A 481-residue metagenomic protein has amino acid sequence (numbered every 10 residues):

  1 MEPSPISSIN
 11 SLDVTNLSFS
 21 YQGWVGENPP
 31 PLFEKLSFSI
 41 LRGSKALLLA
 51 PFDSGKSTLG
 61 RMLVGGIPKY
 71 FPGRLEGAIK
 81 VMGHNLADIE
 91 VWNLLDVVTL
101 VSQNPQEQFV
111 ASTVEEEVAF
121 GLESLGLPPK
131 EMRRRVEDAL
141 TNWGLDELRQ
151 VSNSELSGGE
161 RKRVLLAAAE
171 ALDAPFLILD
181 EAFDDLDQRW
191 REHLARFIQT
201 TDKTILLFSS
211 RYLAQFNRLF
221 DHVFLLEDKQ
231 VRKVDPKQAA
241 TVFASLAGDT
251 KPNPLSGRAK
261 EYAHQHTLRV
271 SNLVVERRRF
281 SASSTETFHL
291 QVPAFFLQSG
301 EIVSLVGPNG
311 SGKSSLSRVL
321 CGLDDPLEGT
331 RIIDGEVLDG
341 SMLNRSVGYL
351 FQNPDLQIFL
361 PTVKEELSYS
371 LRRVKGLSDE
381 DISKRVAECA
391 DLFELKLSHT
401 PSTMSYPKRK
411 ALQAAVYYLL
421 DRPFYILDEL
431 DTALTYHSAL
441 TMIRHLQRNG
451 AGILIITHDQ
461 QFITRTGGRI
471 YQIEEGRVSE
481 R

Functional and structural regions predicted by a protein language model:
L49-F52, V306-P308: The feature captures the beta-strand-to-loop junction immediately N-terminal to the Walker
V64, C321: Helix-to-loop junction immediately C-terminal to a conserved catalytic motif
P72-R74, H84-T99, E336-G348: ABC ATPase NBD coupling module
K130-L148, E380-L397: Conserved ABC ATPase "signature" region
S152-L156, E160, T400-K408: Conserved ABC ATPase signature
A169-E170, Y417-L419: ABC ATPase C-loop
F208-R211, I456-H458: H-loop/switch region of ABC-family ATPase nucleotide-binding domains
L226, Q230-N253, R477-R481: Conserved beta-strand-loop-alpha-helix hinge in the C-terminal portion of ABC ATPase nucleotide-binding domains
